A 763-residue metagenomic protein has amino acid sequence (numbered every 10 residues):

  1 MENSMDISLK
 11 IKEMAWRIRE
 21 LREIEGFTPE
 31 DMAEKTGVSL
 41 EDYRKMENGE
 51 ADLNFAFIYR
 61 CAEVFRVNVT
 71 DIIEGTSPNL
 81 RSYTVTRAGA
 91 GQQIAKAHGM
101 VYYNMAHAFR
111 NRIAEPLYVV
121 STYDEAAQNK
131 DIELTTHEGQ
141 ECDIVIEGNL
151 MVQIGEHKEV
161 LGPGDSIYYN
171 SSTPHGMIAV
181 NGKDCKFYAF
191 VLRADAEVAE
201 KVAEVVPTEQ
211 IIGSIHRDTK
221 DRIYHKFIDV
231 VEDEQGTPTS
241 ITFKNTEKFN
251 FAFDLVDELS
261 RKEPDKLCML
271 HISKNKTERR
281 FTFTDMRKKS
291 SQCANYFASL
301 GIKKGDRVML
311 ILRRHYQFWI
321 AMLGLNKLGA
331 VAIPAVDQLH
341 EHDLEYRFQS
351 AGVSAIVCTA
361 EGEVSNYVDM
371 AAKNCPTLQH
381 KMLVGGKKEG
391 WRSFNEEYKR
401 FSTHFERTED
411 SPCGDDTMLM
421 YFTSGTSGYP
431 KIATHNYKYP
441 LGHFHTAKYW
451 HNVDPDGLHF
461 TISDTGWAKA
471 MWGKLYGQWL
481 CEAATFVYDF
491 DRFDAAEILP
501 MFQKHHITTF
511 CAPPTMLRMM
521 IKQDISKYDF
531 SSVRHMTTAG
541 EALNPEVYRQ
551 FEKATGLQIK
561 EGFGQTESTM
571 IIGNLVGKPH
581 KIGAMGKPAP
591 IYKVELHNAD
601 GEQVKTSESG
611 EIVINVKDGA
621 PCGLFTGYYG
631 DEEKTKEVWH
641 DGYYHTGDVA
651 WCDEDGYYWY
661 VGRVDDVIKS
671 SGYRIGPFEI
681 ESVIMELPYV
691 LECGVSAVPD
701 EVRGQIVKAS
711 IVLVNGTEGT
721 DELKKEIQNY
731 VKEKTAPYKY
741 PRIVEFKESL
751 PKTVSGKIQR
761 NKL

Functional and structural regions predicted by a protein language model:
I215-H216, K327-E396, N715: Structural core segment of the AMP-binding/adenylate-forming
P264-L267, L383, E389, K399-F422 (+2 more regions): Conserved pre-ATP/AMP-binding loop-to-beta segment of ANL
D265-L323, H340-E345, N395-K399, K438: Conserved AMP-binding/adenylate-forming core of the ANL superfamily
R279-T284, M418-G442, Q759: Conserved AMP-binding A3 loop
L339-Q349, I356-E361, F510, P621 (+3 more regions): AMP-binding/adenylate-forming catalytic core of the ANL superfamily
L441-T461, T465-T508, K522-Q523: Conserved AMP-binding/adenylation subdomain of ANL enzymes
L480, I507-C511, I521-K581, K593 (+1 more regions): Gly/Ser/Thr-rich phosphate-binding loop
I591, E602-E637, I675: Conserved ATP/PPi-binding loop(s) of AMP-dependent carboxylate-activating enzymes
